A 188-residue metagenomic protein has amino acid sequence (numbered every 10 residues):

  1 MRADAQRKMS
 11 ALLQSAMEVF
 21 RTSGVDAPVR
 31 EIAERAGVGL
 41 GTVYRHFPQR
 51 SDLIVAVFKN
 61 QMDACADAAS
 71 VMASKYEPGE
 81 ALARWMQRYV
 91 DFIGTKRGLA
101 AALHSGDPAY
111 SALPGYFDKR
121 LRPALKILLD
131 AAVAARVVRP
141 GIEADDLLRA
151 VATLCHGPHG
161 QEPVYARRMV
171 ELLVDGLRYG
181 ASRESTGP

Functional and structural regions predicted by a protein language model:
M1-R35, D52-V55: Basic, helix-initiating cap at the start of DNA-binding domains
K8, Q61, C65, W85-Y89 (+3 more regions): Hydrophobic/aromatic residues within well-ordered alpha-helical segments
A11, E80-R88, D146-A150, R168 (+1 more regions): Amphipathic alpha-helical interaction segments
G24-V25, R45, R139: Helix-turn-helix/winged-helix DNA-binding modules
G37-F47: Short hydrophobic/aromatic patch on the recognition helix
A56, D67-G94, A109-L113: Hydrophobic alpha-helical connector segments
D91, P123, I127-V138, T153 (+1 more regions): C-terminal peripheral helix-coil segments that are non-catalytic and often amphipathic
A102-S111, G187-P188: Short linear capping/connector segments at secondary-structure termini
